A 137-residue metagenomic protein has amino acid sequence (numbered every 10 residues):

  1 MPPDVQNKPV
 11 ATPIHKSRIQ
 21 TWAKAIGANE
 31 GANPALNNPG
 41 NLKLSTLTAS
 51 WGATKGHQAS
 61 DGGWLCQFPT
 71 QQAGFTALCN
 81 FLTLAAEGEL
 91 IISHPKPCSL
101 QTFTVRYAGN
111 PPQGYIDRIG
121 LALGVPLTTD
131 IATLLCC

Functional and structural regions predicted by a protein language model:
M1-C137: Cell-wall polysaccharide-cleaving catalytic domain and substrate-binding groove, primarily in peptidoglycan/chitin
